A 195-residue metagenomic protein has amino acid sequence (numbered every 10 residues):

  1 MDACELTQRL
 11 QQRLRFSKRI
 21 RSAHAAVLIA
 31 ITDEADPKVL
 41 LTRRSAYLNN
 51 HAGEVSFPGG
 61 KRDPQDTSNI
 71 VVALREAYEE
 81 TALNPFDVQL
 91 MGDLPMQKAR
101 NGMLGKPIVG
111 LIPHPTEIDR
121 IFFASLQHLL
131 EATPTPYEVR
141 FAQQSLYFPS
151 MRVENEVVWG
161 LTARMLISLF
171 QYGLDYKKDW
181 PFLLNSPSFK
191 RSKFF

Functional and structural regions predicted by a protein language model:
M1-S56, K61-H114, I118, S145-F195: N-terminal leader/linker segments that precede catalytic domains of diphosphate-processing enzymes
P113-L129: Glycine/proline-rich loop-helix segments at beta-alpha junctions forming the active-site rim of enzyme cores
T133-A142: Acidic, negatively charged sequence signal that fires either on conserved catalytic/metal-binding carboxylates
